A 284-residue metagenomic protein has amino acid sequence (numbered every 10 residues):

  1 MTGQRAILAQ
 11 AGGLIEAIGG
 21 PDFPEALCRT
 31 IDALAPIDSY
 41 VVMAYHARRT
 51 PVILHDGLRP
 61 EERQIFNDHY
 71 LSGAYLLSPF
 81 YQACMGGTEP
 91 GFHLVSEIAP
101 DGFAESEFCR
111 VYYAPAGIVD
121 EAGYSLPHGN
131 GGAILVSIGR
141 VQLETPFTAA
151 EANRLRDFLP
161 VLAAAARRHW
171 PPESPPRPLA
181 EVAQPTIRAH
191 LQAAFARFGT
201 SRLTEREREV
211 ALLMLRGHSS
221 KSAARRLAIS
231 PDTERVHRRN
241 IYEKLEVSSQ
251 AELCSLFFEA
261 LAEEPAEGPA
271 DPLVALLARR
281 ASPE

Functional and structural regions predicted by a protein language model:
M1-R5: Short, low-complexity N-terminal regulatory "tails/caps" that precede and couple sensory modules
A9-G132, S137-L143, A149-A150, R154 (+1 more regions): Regulatory input/activation interfaces that engage signals or partners
P175-R206, A266-V274: Regulatory hinge/linker segments at domain boundaries that couple sensory/effector modules to output domains
R208-E209, E252: Pre-recognition alpha-helix immediately N-terminal to the DNA-recognition helix within helix-turn-helix or winged-helix
M214-H218, F257: Short helix-to-turn junction characteristic of helix-turn-helix DNA-binding domains, especially the helix
G217-E252: Recognition helix of helix-turn-helix DNA-binding domains
Q250-A262: Short, basic, alpha-helical segments at the C-terminal edge of helix-turn-helix-like DNA-binding modules
E259-E284: …primarily DNA-binding HTH/wHTH and HhH modules…
